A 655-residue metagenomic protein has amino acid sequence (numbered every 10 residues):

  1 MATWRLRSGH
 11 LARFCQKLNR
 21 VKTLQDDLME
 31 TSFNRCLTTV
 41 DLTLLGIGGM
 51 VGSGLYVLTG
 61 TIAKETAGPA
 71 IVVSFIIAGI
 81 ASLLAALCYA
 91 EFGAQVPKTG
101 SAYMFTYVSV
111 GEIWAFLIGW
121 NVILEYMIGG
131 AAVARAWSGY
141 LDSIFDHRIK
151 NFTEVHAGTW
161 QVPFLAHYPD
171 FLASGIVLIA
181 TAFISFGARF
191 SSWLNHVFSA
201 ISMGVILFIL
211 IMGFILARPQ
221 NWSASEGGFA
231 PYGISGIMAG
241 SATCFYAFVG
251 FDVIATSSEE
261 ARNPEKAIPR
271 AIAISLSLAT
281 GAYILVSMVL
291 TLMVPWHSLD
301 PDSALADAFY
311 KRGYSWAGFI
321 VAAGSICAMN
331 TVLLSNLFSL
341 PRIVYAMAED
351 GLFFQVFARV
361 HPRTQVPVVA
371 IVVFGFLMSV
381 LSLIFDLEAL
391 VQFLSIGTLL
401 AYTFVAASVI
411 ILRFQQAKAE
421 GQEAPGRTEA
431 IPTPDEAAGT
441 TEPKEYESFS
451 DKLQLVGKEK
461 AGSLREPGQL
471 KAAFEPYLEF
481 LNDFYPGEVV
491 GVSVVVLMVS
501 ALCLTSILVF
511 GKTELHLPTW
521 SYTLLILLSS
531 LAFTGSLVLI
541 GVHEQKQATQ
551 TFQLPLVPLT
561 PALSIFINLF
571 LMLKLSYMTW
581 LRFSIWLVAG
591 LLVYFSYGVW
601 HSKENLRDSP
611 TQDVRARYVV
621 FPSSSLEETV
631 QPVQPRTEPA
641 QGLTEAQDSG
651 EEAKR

Functional and structural regions predicted by a protein language model:
M1-G60, K64-V72, I76, S82-L87 (+3 more regions): Membrane-interface "cap" regions at the ends of multi-pass membrane proteins
L28-N34, V72, R148-S174, H196-A322 (+1 more regions): Helix-loop-helix junctions that connect adjacent transmembrane segments in multi-pass membrane transporters
N34, L55-Q161, S275-L278, W586: Extracellular loop-to-transmembrane helix junctions
T59, K98, N121-G139, T243-A261 (+5 more regions): Membrane-helix boundary/coupling elements in multi-pass transport proteins
M104-F105, G111, D142-E154, F229 (+4 more regions): TM-loop-TM module centered on a large, flexible mid-protein loop between adjacent transmembrane helices in multi-pass
S138, Y168-P219, P231-I234, I272-L276 (+4 more regions): Membrane-interface loop-to-helix entry segments
G139-H147, A200-G227, M288-L292, Y402-G421 (+3 more regions): Hydrophobic alpha-helical segments and their helix-loop junctions in multi-pass secondary transporters
L165-P169, P231, F357-V366, V405-S576 (+1 more regions): C-terminal membrane-solvent junction of multi-pass transporters and transport-like membrane proteins
